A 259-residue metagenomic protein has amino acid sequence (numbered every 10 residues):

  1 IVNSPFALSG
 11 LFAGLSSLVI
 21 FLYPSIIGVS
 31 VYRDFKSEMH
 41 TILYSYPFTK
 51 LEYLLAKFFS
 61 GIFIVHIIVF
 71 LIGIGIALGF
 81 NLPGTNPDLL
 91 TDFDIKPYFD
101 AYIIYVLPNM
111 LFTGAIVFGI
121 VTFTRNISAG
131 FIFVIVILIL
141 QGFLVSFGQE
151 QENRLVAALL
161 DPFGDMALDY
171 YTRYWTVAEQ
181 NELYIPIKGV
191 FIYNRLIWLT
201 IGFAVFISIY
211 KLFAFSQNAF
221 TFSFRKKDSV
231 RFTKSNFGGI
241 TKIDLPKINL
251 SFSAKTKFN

Functional and structural regions predicted by a protein language model:
I1-D34, F58, I62, I74 (+1 more regions): Hydrophobic alpha-helical transmembrane segments
I1-S25, L55-I127: Secretory targeting signals
V2-P5, T85-F93, S128-L212, S216-F220: Terminal transmembrane helical anchor/hairpin motif
V29-I64: Helix-loop-helix units of permease transmembrane domains in multi-pass membrane transporters, especially ABC
K36-M39, V117-I120, N218: Cytoplasmic membrane-interface regions of multi-pass membrane proteins
